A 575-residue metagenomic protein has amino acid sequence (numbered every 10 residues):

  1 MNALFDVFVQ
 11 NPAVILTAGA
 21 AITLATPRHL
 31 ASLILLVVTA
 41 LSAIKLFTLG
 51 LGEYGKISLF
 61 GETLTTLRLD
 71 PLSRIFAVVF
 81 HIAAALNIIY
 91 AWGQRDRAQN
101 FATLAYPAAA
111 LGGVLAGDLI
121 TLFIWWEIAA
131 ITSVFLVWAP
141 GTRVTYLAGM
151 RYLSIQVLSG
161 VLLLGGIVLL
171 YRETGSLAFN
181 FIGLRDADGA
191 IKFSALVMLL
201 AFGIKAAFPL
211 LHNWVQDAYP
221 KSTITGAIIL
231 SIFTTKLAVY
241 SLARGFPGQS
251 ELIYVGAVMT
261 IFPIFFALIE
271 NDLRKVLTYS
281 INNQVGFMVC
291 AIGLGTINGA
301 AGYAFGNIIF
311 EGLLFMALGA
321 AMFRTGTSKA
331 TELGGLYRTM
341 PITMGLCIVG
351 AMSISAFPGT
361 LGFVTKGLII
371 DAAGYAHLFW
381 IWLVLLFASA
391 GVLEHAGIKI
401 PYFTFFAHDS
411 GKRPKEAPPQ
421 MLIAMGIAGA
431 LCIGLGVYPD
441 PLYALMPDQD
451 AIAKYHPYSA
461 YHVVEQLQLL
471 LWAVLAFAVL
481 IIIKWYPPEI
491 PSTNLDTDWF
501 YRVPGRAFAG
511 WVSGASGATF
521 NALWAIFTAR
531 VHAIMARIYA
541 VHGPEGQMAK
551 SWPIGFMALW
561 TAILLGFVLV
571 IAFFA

Functional and structural regions predicted by a protein language model:
M1-F101, G175-R185, N213, V503-A507 (+3 more regions): Transmembrane helix-loop-helix hairpins at membrane boundaries of multipass inner-membrane proteins
N2, F60-F76, L184-A195, A372-V384 (+1 more regions): Short aromatic-rich membrane-water interface segments that cap or initiate transmembrane helices in multi-pass membrane
A21-T23, I88, L393, A476-P488 (+1 more regions): Alpha-helical transmembrane segments
L36-F47, S159-G165, I348-I354, A424-D440 (+1 more regions): Hydrophobic alpha-helical membrane-insertion segments
E62-T65, A330-E332, H408-G411, R537-S551: Cytosolic juxtamembrane amphipathic/interface segments immediately preceding and feeding into a transmembrane helix
L86-R97, L104-L122, T132-Q420, V437: Hydrophobic transmembrane alpha-helices and their helix-loop junctions in integral membrane proteins
A417-V474: Hard-cation-handling environments
L442-L467, W485-A575: Aromatic-capped, Gly/Pro-kinked transmembrane alpha-helices
